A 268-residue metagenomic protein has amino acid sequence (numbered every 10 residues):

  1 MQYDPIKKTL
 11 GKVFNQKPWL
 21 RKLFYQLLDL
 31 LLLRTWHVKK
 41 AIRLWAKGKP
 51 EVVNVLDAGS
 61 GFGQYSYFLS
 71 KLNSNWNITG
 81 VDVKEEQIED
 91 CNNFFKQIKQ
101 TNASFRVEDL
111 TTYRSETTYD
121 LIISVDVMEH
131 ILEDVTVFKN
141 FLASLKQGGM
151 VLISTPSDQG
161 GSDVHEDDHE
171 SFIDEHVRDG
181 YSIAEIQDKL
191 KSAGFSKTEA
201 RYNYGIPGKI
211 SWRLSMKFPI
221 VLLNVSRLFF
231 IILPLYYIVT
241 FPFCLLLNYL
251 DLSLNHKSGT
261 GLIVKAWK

Functional and structural regions predicted by a protein language model:
M1-T117, L121, V125, V135-F138 (+5 more regions): Conserved N-terminal segment of class I S-adenosyl-L-methionine
D126-H130: A short His-aromatic
T136-Q147: A short glycine-rich, Lys/Arg-flanked "PGG" loop and its adjoining helix->strand segment in the class I
S154-D179, D188: Short, glycine-/aromatic-enriched active-site segment of Class I SAM-dependent methyltransferases
Q187-R201: A SAM-dependent methyltransferase catalytic signature shared across enzymes that methylate proteins
T198-P234: Conserved catalytic loop of SAM-dependent methyltransferase domains
R227-S253: A transmembrane-helix-recognition feature enriched in membrane-embedded lipid enzymes and envelope glyco-/phospholipid
